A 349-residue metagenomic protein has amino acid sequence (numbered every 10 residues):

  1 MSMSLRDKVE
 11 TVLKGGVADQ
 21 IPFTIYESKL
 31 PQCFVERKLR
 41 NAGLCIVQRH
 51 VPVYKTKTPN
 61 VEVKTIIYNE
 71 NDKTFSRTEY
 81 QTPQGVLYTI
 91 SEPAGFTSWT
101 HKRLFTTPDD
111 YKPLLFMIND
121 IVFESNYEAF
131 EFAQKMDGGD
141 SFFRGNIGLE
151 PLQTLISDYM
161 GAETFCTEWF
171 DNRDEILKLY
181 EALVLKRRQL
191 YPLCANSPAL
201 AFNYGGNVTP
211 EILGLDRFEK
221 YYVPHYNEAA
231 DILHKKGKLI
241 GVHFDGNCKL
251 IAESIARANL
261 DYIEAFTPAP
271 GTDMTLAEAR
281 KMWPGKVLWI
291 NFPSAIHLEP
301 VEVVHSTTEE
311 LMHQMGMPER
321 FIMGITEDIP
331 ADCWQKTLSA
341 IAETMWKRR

Functional and structural regions predicted by a protein language model:
M1-L30, L115-R349: Active-site loop segments of alpha/beta catalytic cores
L13, V35-G43, V63, T78 (+3 more regions): Generic hydrophobic, helix-prone segments enriched in Leu/Val/Ile
D19-F23, V61, F75-S76: Change "...and in nucleic-acid phosphodiester-cleaving endonucleases..." to "...and in nucleic-acid processing enzymes
S28-K64, Y68-N69: Segments that shape or occlude catalytic/ligand-binding pockets
V35-C45, L87-T100, K336-T337: Surface-exposed flexible segments
K55-T65, S91, I147-Q153: Short, glycine/charge-rich beta-strand/loop segments that flank catalytic centers and engage negatively charged groups
I66-D120, G139-F142: A contiguous, low-structure linker/loop signature
